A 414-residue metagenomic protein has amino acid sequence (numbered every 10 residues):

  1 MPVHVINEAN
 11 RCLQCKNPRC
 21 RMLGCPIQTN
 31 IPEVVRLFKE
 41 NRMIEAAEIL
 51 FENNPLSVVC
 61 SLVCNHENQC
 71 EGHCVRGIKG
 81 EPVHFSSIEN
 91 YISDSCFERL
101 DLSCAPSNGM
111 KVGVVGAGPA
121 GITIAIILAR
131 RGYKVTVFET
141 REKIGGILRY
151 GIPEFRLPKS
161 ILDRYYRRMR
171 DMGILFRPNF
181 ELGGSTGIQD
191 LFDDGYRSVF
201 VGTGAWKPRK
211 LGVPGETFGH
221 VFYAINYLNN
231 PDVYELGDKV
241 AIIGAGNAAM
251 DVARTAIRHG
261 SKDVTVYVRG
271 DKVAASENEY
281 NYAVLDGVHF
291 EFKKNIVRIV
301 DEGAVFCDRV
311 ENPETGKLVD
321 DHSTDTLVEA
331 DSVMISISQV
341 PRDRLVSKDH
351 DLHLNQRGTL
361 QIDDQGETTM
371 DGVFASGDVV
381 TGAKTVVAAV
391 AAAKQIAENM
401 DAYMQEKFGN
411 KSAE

Functional and structural regions predicted by a protein language model:
M1-K111, K159, Y196, V201-T217 (+8 more regions): Ferredoxin-type iron-sulfur electron-transfer modules and their immediate structural context
P55, G118-P119, K143, G246-A248 (+1 more regions): Residue-level detector of alpha-helix initiation sites
E89-P106, R164-G184, K207-H259, L354-T369: Glycine-rich dinucleotide-binding loop and its adjacent helix/turn
M110-V135, M250-I257: N-terminal Rossmann-like FAD-binding beta1-loop-alpha1 element of flavoenzymes
K134-V137, R141-M172, F176, A253-R298 (+1 more regions): Rossmann-like dinucleotide-binding cores of NAD(P)H-dependent redox enzymes
P178-D190, K293-G303, V310: A conserved short coil-to-beta-strand element within the FAD-binding core of flavoproteins
V199, G303-V305, R309, D325-I335: AMP-binding/adenylate-forming core of the ANL superfamily
T217-G237, L318-H322, V328-A383: FAD-site-proximal beta/loop scaffold in flavoenzymes
